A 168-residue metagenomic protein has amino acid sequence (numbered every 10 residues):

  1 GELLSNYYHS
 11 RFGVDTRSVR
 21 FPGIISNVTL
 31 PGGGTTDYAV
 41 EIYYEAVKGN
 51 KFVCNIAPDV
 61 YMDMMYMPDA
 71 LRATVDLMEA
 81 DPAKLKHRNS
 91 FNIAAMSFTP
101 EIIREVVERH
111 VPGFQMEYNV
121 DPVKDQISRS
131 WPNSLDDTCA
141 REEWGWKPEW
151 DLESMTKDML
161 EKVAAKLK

Functional and structural regions predicted by a protein language model:
G1-R17, A46-K48: Active-site Tyr-X1-5-Lys
D15, K51, K147: Residue-level detector of anion-binding/catalytic polar loops
S18-G32, E41-M65: A conserved pocket-lining segment of Rossmann-fold NAD(P)-dependent short-chain dehydrogenase/reductase
P31-T35, P148: Residue-level signature of the cytosolic catalytic core of signaling kinases
G34-D37, S134-L135: Short, hinge-like loop/turn segments at secondary-structure boundaries
N55-A57, D63-K168: C-terminal substrate-binding subdomain of Rossmann-fold SDR/epimerase-dehydratase oxidoreductases
